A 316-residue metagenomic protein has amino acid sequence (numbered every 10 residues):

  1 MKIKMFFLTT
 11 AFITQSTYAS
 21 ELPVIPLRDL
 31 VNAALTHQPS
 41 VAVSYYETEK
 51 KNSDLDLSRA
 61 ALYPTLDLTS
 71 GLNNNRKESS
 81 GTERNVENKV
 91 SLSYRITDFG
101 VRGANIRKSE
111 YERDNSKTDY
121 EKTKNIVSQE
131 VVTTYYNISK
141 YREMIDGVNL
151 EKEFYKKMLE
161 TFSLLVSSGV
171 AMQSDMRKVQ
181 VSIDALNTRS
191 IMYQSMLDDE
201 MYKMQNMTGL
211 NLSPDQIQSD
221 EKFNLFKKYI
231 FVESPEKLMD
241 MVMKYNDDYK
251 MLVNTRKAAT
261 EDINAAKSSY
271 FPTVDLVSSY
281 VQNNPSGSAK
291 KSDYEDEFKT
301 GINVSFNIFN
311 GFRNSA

Functional and structural regions predicted by a protein language model:
K4-I13: Sec-dependent N-terminal signal peptides
A19-D67, V170-M172, L212-K257: Bacterial Sec-pathway N-terminal export signals of envelope proteins
E21-P23, T69-I96, N105, E221-F231 (+3 more regions): Small/polar, glycine/serine/threonine/aspartate-rich low-complexity segments that form flexible
V24, R28-V31, Q38, I96 (+17 more regions): Heptad-repeat register of long alpha-helical coiled-coils used for dimerization/oligomerization in large scaffolding
N32-A42, E49-P64, V90-K108, T118-N125 (+5 more regions): A glycine-/polar-enriched beta->alpha junction
V43, T48-K50, L55-L57, I106-K108 (+14 more regions): Heptad-repeat amphipathic alpha-helical coiled-coil interaction surface used for oligomerization/assembly
I126-M241: Periplasmic alpha-helical coiled-coil/stalk elements that build and connect Gram-negative outer-membrane
